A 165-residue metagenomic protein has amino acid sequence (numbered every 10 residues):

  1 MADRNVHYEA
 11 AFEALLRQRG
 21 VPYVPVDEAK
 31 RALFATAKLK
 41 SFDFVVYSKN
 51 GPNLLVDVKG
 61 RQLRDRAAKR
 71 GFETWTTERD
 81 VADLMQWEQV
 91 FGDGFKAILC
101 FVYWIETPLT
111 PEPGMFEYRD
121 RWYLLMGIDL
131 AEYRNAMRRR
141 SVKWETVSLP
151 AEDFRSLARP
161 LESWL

Functional and structural regions predicted by a protein language model:
M1-K38: Acidic-basic catalytic patches of nuclease active cores, encompassing PD-(D/E)XK and other metal-cofactor nuclease
D3, N53, K59-L109: Catalytic cores of nucleic-acid endonucleases
D3-R4, S41, Y118, G127: Intrinsically disordered, low-complexity peptide-like regions
Q18, P22, N50, M85 (+1 more regions): Non-catalytic C-terminal interaction segments of nucleic acid-processing enzymes
D27-K30, S48, G60: Short, flexible loop/turn elements at secondary-structure junctions
K38-S48, P52-L55: Short acidic loop-to-beta-strand element that houses the catalytic metal-binding Asp/Glu of nuclease active sites
